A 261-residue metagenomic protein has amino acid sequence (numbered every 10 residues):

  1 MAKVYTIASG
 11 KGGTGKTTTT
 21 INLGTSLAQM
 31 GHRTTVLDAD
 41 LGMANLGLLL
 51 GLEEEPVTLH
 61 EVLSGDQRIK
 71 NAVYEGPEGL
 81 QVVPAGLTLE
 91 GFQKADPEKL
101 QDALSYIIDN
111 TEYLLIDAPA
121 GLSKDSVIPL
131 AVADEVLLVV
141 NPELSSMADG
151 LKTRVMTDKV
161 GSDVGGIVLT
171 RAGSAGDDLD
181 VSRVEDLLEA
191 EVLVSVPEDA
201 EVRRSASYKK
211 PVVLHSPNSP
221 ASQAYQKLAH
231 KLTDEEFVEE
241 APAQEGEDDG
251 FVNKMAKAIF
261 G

Functional and structural regions predicted by a protein language model:
A2-T6, Y113-L115: Residue-level preference for the first positions of well-ordered beta-strands
V4-R68: Walker A/P-loop NTP-binding active-site region of P-loop NTPases, recognizing the glycine-rich GxxxxGKT/S
T6, A28, G51, L63-Q67 (+11 more regions): Signal for well-folded cores of large energy- and translation-related assemblies
G12, T17, D38, V62 (+5 more regions): Residue-level signature of catalytic and energy-coupling elements of molecular machines, predominantly ATP/GTP-dependent
A39-D109, A206-Y208, L214: P-loop/Walker-type NTP enzyme "switch/lid" segment
V57-T58, E143, S219, G250: Serine-centered coil/turn micro-motif
E98-D102, Y106-D109, Y113-Y208: Conserved catalytic-core segment of NTP-binding enzymes
V212-G261: NTP-binding/hydrolysis catalytic cores, primarily Walker-type P-loop NTPases
